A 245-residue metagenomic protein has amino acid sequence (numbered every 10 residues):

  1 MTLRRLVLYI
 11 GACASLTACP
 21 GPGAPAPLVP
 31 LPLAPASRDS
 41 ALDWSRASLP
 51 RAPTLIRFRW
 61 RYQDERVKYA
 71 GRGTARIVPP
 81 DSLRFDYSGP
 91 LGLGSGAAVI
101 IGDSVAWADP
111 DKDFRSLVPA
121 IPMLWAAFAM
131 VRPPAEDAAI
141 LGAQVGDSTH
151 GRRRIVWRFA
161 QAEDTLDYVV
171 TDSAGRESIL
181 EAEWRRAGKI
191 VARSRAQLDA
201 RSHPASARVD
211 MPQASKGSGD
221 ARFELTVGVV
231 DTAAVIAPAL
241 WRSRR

Functional and structural regions predicted by a protein language model:
M1-C19: Sec-dependent bacterial lipoprotein signal peptides
C19-A70, V78, S82, L117 (+3 more regions): N-terminal leader/targeting segments and the immediate start of mature chains
A47-T54, R66-Y69, R76-D81, A98 (+3 more regions): Edge/loop elements at the starts and ends of beta-strands within beta-rich repeat scaffolds
A52-I56, G71, P79-D81, G94-G96 (+4 more regions): Envelope-exposed proteins and targeting segments
W60, P79-D81, Y87-L91, G102-S104 (+5 more regions): A mature extracytoplasmic/lumenal domain signature
V67-G71, G94-I100, G188-A192, G219-A221: Amphipathic hydrophobic-ligand
D81-P134: An acidic-aromatic
A143-R245: Gly/Pro-enriched, hydrophobic low-complexity segments that function as extracytoplasmic propeptides/linkers
